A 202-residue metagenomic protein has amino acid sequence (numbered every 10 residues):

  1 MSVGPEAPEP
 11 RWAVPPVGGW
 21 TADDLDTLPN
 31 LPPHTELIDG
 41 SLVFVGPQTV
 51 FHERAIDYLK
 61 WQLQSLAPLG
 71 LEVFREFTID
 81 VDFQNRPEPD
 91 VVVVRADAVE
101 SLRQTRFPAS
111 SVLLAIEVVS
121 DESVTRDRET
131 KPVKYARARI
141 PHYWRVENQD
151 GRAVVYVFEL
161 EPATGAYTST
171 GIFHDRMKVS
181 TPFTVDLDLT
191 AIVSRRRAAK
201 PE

Functional and structural regions predicted by a protein language model:
M1-E202: Gly/Pro/Ser/Thr-rich low-complexity, intrinsically disordered segments predominantly at protein N-termini
